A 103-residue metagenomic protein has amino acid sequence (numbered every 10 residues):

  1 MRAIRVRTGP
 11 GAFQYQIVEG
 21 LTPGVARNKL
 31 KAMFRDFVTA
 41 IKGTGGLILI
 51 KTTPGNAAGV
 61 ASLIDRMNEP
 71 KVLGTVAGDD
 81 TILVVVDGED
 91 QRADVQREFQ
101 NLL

Functional and structural regions predicted by a protein language model:
M1-R5: N-terminal helix-turn-helix
G11-V18: Minor-groove-contacting beta-hairpin "wing" of winged helix-turn-helix DNA-binding domains
P23-Q96, Q100-L102: Non-DNA-binding regulatory cores of transcription-related proteins, predominantly C-terminal effector-binding
